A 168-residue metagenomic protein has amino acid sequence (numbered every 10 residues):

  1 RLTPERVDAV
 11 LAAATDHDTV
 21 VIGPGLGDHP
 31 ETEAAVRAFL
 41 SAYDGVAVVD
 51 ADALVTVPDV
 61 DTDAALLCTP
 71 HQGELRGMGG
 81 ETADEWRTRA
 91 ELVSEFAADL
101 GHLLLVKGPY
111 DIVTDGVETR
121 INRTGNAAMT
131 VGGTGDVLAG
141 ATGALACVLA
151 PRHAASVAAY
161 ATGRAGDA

Functional and structural regions predicted by a protein language model:
R1-R120: Glycine-rich phosphate/dinucleotide-binding loop and adjoining beta-alpha-beta core of small-molecule
G73-E74, Y110, A128, A159-R164: Acidic, glycine-rich active-site loops and adjacent beta-strand->loop/helix elements that engage anionic groups
M78-E81, T124, D167-A168: Short acidic, glycine/proline-rich loop/turn micro-motifs
G79, V131-G132, P151-A155: Extended hydrophobic-aromatic, low-complexity segments
S94, I121-G133: Short pre-catalytic strand/loop immediately N-terminal to key active-site residues, enriched for Gly-Thr
A139-A168: Conserved post-catalytic alpha-helical subdomain immediately downstream of the catalytic base and nucleotide-binding
